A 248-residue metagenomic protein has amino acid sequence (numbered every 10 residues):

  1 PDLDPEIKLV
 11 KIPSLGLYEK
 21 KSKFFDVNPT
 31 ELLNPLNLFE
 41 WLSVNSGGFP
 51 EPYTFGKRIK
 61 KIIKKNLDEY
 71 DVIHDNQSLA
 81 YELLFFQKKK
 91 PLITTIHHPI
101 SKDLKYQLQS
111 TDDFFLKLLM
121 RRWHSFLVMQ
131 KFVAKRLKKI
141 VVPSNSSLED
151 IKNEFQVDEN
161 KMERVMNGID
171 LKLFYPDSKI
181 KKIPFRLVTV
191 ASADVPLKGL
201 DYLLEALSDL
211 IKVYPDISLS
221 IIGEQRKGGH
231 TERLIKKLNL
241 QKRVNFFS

Functional and structural regions predicted by a protein language model:
D2-K57: A conserved catalytic-core segment of Leloir-type glycosyltransferases
G48, I62-A80, I93: Short N-terminal targeting/anchoring amphipathic segment
K57-K64, I100, L116-I140: Membrane-proximal helix-turn-helix segments that form the acceptor-binding/catalytic region of lipid-linked
V72-H74, F86-L116, V141: Active-site proximal beta-strand in glycosyltransferases
H74, L119, R136-N145, V190: A short beta-strand/loop micro-motif in the catalytic core of glycosyltransferases that engages the nucleotide-sugar
S146, G168: Carbohydrate-associated surface elements
I180-K198, L204-L207, S220: Conserved donor-binding/catalytic core segment of Leloir-type glycosyltransferases
S218-G223, G229-S248: Nucleotide-activated donor-binding/catalytic signature segment of Leloir-type glycosyltransferases, i.e., the conserved
